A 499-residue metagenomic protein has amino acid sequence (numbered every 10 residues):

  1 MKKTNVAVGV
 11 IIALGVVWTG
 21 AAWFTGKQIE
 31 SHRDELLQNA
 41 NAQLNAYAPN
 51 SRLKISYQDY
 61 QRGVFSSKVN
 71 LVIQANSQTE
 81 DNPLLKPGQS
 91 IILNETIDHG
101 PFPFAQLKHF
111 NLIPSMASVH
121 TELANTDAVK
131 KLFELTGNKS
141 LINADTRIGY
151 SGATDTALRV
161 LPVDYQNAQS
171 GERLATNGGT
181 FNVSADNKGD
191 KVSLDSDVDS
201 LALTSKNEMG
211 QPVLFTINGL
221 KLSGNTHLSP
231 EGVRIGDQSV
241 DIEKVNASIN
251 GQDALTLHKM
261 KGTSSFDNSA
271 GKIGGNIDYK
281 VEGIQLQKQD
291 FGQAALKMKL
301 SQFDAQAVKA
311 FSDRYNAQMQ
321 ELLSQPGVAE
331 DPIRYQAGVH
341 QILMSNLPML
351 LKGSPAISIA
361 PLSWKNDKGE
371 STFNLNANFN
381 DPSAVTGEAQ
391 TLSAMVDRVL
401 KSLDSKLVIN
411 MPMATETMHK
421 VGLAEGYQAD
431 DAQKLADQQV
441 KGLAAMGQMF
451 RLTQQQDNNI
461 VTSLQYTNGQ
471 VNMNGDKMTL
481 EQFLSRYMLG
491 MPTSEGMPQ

Functional and structural regions predicted by a protein language model:
M1-K3: Membrane-entry signal-anchor segments at the cytosolic-membrane interface, especially the N-terminal signal anchor
N5-G9, V16-Q499: Glycine-rich, small/hydroxylated-residue low-complexity segments
